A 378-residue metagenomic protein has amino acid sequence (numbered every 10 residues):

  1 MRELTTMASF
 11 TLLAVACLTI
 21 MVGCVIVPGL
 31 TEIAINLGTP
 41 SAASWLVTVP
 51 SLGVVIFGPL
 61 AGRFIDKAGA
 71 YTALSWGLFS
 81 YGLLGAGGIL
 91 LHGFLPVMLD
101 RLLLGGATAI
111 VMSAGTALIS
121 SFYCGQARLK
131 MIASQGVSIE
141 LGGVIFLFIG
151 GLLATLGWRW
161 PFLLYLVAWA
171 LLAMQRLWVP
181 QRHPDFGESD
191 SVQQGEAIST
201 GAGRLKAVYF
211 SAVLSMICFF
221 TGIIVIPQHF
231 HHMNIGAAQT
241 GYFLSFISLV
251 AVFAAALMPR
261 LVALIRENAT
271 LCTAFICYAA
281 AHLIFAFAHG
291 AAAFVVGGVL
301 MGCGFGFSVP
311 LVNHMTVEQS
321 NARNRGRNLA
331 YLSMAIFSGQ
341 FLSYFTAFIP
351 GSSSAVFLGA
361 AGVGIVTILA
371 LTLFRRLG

Functional and structural regions predicted by a protein language model:
C24, S51-P59, G143-V144, S248-A256 (+1 more regions): Residue-level signature of mid-helix packing/kink "hotspots" within the transmembrane helices of 12-pass Major
I56-G93: Conserved MFS/SLC helix-loop-helix module at the cytosolic interface between two early adjacent transmembrane helices
F57-G69, A254-R266, G351: Helix-to-loop junctions at the C-terminal end of transmembrane segments in multipass secondary transporters
L95-L103, A292-L300: Paired small-residue
D100-I139: Cytoplasmic helix-loop-helix junction between adjacent transmembrane helices in 12-TM secondary transporters
G125, S134-L177: Helix-loop-helix hairpin linking two adjacent transmembrane segments in secondary transporters
R204-S245: Extracytoplasmic gate region of multi-pass secondary transporters
Q319-S353, A360: A late C-terminal transmembrane helix in Major Facilitator Superfamily
